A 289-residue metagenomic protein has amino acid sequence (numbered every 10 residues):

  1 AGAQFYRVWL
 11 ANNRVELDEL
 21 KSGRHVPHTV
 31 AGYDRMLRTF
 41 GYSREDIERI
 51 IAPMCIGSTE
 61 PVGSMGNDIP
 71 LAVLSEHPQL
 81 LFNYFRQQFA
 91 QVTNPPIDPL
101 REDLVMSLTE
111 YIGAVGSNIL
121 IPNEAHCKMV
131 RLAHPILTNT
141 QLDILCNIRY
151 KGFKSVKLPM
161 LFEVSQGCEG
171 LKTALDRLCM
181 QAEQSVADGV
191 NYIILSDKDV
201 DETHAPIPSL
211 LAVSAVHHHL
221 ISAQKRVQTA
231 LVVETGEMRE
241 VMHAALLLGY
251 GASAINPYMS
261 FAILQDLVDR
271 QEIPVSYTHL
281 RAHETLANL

Functional and structural regions predicted by a protein language model:
G2-L178, E183, A187: Extended, highly charged accessory segments
E183-I193, H217-A230, L248-Y258, P274-S276: Secondary-structure transition/capping motifs at alpha-helix termini and the adjoining loop/turn into the next element
L195-L210: Glycine-rich, proline-tolerant flexible connector loops at the mouths of alpha/beta enzymes
K198-V200, G236, A252, M259-L264: Short, ordered loop/turn segments at secondary-structure junctions
A230-V241: Glycine-rich beta-to-alpha transition loops that act as phosphate-gripper elements at the mouths of alpha/beta enzyme
R239-G249: Catalytic cores of alpha/beta
L264-Y277: C-terminal helical cap(s) of enzyme catalytic domains, especially alpha/beta-barrels
T278-T285: Conserved small/polar residues in nucleotide/adenosyl-binding loops
